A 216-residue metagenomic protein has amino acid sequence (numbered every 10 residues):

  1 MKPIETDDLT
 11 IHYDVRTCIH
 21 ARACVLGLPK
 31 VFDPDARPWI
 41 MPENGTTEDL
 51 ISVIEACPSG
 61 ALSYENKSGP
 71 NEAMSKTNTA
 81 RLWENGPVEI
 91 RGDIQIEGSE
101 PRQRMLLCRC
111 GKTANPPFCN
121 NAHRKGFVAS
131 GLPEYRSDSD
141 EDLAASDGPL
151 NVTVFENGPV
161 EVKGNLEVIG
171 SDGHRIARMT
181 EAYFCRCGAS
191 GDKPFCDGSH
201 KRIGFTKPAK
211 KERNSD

Functional and structural regions predicted by a protein language model:
M1-G27, N71, T79-P87, G92 (+1 more regions): Ferredoxin-type iron-sulfur electron-transfer modules and their immediate structural context
T10-L28, N44-G60, L107-P117, T153-F155 (+1 more regions): Cysteine-centered iron-sulfur cluster-binding motifs in ferredoxin-type domains/subunits of redox enzymes
A23-A36, I54-S68, P116-F127, K193-I203: Iron-sulfur cluster-binding cysteine motifs and their immediate structural context in ferredoxin-like electron-transfer
R37-M41, I96-M105, V168-S171, R175-Y183: A cross-kingdom feature marking solvent-exposed beta-strand/loop segments within repeated, beta-rich binding/scaffold
R37-W39, N66-K67, Q103, V128-E134 (+2 more regions): Short, tandemly repeated low-complexity microdomains enriched for cysteine and small residues
P42-N71, T77-Q95, D140-E167, D216: Short Fe-S-cluster ligation motifs
A114-A145, L150-N151, E156-N165, G191-D216: Short histidine
